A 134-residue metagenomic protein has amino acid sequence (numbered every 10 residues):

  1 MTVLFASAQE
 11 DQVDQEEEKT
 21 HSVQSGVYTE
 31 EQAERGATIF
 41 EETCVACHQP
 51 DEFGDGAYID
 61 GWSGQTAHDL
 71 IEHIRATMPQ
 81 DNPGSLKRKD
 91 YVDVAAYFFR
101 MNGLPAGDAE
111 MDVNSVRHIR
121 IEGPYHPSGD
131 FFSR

Functional and structural regions predicted by a protein language model:
M1-V3: Bacterial N-terminal signal peptides
A6-A8: Boundary at the C-terminal end of the N-terminal hydrophobic targeting segment
E10-I39: Electrostatic cytochrome c docking/interface patches
G26-A37, Q49-Q80: Gly/Gly-Pro-rich "capping" loops immediately C-terminal to redox-active cysteine motifs in periplasmic/lumenal
G36, F40-P50, V94, F98: The canonical Cys-X-X-Cys-His
L86-R134: Flexible coil segments in periplasmic/lumen-exposed cytochrome c-class electron-transfer proteins
